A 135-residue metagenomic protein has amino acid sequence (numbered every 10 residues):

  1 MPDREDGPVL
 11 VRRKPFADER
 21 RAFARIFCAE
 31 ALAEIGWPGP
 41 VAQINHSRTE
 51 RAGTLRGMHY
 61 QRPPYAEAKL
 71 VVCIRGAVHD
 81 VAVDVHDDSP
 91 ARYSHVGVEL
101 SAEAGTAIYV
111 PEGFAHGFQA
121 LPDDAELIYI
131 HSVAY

Functional and structural regions predicted by a protein language model:
M1-E103, P122-D124, H131-Y135: Non-catalytic, conserved peripheral segments adjacent to functional cores
V81, I108, H116-L121: Short beta-strand His + acidic residue motifs that chelate non-heme Fe in jelly-roll/DSBH and cupin folds
